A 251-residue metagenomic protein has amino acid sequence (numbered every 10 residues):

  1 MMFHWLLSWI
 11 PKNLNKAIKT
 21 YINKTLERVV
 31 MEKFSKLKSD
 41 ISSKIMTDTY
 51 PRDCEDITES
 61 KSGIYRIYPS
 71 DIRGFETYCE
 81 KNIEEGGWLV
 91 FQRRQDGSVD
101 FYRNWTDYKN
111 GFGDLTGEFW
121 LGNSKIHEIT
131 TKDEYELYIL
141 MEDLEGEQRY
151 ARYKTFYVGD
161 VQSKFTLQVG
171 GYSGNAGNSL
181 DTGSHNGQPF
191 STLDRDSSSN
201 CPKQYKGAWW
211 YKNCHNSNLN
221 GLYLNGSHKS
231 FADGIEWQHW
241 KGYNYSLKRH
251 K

Functional and structural regions predicted by a protein language model:
M1-K251: Mature extracellular or lumenal effector domains of secreted proteins and single-pass membrane receptors/adhesion
